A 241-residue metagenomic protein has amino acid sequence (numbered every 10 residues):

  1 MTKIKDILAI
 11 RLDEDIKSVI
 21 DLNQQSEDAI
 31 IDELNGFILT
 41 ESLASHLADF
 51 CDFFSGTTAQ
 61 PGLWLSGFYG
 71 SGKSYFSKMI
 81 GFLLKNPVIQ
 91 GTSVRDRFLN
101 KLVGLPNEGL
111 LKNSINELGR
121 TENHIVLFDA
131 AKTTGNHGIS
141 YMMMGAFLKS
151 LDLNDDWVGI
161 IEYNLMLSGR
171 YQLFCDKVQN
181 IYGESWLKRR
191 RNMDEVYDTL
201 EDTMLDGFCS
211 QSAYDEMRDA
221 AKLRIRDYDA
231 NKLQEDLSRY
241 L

Functional and structural regions predicted by a protein language model:
M1-S71, S77-K78, F82-L84, I125: Walker A/P-loop-proximal flanking segment of P-loop NTPase domains
I7, I30-E33, H46-D49, K101 (+6 more regions): Charge-rich, solvent-exposed alpha-helical interaction surfaces
I30-L47, K73-F76, G135-M143, I225-L241: Phosphate/oxyanion-binding active-site loops and adjacent basic polyanion-contact surfaces
L34-F37, L63-F68, Y75-D202: P-loop NTPase motor core
E41-L63, G183-D194, D227, N231-Q234: Short N-terminal signal/transit or membrane-insertion segments and the immediately adjacent low-complexity/disordered
H46-F54, E108-E117, L237-L241: Structured alpha-helical segments in the cores of large, soluble enzyme domains
L187-Y240: Long, low-complexity, polar/charged, intrinsically disordered or flexibly structured peripheral segments
